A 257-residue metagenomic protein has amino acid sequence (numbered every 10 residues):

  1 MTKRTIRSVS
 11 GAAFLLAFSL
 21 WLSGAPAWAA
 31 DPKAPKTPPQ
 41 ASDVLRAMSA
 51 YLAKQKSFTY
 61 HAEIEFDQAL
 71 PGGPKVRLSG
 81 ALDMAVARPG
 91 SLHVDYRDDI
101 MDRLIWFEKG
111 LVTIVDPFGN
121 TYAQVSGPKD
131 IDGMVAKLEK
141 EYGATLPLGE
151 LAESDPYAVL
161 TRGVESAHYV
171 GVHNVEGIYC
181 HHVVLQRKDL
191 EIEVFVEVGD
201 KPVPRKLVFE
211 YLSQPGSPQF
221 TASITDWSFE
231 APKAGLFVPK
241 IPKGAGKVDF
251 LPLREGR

Functional and structural regions predicted by a protein language model:
T2-F14: Bacterial N-terminal signal peptides that target proteins for export
A12-G24: Bacterial N-terminal signal peptides
L22-P32: Signal peptide processing junction and immediate N-terminal pro/mature segment of secreted/exported proteins
D31-V44, A53, V115-Y179, K240-K243 (+1 more regions): Flexible, processing/modification-adjacent segments and terminal tails in exported/periplasmic/extracellular proteins
K36-T121: N-terminal mature ectodomain segment of secretory-pathway/periplasmic proteins
P39, E63, T113-I114, R162-G256: Gly/Pro-enriched, hydrophobic low-complexity segments that function as extracytoplasmic propeptides/linkers
Q68-L70, M101-L104, N120-A123, L190-V194 (+1 more regions): Short, surface-exposed beta-strand/loop "edge" segments at domain boundaries and coil↔beta transitions
I105-E108, A123-K129, F195-E197, T221-T225: Short amphipathic beta-strand/extended segments with alternating polar/hydrophobic composition
